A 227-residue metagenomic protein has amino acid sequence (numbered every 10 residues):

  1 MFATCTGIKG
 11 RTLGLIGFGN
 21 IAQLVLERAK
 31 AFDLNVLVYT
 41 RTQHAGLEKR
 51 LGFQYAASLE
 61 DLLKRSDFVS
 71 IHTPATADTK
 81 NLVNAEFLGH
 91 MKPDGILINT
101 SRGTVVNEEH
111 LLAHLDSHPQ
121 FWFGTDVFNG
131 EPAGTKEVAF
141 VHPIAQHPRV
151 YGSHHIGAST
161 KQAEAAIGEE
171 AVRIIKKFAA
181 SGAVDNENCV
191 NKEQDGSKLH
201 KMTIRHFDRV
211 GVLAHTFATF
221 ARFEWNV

Functional and structural regions predicted by a protein language model:
M1, R11, E27-N35, E169-A183 (+3 more regions): Oxidoreductase and adenylate-handling cofactor-binding alpha/beta cores
F2-P93: Rossmann-like dinucleotide/phosphate-binding beta-alpha-beta segment
G17, T40, S101, T125 (+1 more regions): Short beta-strand/turn micro-motifs composed of small residues that flank or help shape donor/cofactor-binding pockets
N20, L26, T160-I175, D208 (+1 more regions): Mid-domain beta-loop-alpha active-site segment that forms a flexible, acidic cofactor/metal-binding surface
N35, G52-Q54, W122, R149-Y151 (+1 more regions): Conserved beta-strand segments of alpha/beta enzyme cores
D94-G196: Rossmann-like dinucleotide-binding domain for NAD(H)/NADP(H)
V184-V227: A conserved regulatory-domain signal marking ACT and ACT-like small-molecule sensing domains and adjacent regulatory
